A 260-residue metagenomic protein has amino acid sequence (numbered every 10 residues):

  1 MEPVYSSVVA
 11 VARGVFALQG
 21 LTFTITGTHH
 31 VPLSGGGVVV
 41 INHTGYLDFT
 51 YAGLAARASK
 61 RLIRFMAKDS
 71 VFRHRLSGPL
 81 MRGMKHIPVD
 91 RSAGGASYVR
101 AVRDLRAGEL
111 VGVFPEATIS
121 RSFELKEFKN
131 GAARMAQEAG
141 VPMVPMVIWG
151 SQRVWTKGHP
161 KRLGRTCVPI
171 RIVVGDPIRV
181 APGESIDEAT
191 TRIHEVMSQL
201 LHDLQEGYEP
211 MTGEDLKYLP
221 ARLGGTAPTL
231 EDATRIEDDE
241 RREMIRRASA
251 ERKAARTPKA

Functional and structural regions predicted by a protein language model:
M1-P3, D69: Compositionally biased, charge-rich terminal segments
V4, G95-A260: Non-catalytic C-terminal accessory region of glycerolipid acyltransferases and related lyso-lipid remodeling enzymes
V4-Y5, V11-H43: Helix-to-loop junction immediately C-terminal to a conserved catalytic motif
V8, F72-L76, C167: Short, glycine/polar-rich helix-capping loops at beta-to-alpha or helix-loop-helix junctions that flank or form
A12-G14, R82-P88, P115-I119: Short, basic, glycine/proline-bearing loop/turn elements
Q19, P32-A93: Catalytic core of membrane glycerolipid acyltransferases/transacylases, capturing the structured, soluble-facing
I25, H74, G95-Y98: Structural motif corresponding to alpha-helix initiation and N-cap regions
I25, I87-D90, V180: Short acidic-hydrophobic, aromatic-tinged amphipathic segments that line or gate anion-handling sites
